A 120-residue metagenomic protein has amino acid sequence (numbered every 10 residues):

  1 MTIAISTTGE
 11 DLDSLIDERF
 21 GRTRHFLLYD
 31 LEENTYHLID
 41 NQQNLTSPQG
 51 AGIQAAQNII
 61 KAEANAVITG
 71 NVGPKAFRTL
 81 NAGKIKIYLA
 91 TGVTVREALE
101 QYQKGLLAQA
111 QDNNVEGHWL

Functional and structural regions predicted by a protein language model:
M1-G50, Q54, K61-A62, A82 (+1 more regions): Non-catalytic interface/targeting segments
I59-T91: Mid-chain, well-packed structural core segment of small domains
